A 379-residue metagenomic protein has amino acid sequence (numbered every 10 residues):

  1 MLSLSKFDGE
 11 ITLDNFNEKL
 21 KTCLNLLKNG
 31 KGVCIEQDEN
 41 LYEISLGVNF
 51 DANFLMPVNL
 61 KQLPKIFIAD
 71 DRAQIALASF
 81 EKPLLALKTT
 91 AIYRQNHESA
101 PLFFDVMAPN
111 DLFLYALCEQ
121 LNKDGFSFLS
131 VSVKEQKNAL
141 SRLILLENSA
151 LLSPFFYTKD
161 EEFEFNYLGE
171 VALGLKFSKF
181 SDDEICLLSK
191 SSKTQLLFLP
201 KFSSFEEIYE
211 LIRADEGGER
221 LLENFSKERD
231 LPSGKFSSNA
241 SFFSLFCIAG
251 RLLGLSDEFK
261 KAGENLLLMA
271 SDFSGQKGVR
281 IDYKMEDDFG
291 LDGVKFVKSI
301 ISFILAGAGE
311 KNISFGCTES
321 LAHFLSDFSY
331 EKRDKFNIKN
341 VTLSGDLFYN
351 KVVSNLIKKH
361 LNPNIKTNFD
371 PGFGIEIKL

Functional and structural regions predicted by a protein language model:
M1-L379: Acidic, glycine-enriched active-site microenvironments
